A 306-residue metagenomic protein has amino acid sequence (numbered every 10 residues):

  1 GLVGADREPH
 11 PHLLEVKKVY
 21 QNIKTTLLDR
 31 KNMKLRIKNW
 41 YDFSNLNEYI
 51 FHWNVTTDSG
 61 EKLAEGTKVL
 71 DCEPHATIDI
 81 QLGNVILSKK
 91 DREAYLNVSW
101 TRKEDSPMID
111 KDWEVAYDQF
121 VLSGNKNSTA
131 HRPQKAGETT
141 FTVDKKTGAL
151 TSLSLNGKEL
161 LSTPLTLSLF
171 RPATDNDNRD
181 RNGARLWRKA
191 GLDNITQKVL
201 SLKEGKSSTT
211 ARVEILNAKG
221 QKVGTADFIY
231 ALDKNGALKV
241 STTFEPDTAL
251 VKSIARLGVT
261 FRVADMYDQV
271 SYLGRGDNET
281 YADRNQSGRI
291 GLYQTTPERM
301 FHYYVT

Functional and structural regions predicted by a protein language model:
G1-N32, R36, W40-N47, H52 (+1 more regions): Extended substrate-binding grooves/exosites of carbohydrate-active enzymes
V16, E114-N125: Short, structured interface segments
V16, I37, V98, E138 (+1 more regions): Conserved, mostly hydrophobic/aromatic
K24, D29, T56, P74-Q81 (+2 more regions): Carbohydrate-active catalytic/glycan-binding domains of CAZyme proteins, especially the secreted or lumenal ectodomains
D29, V55, L63, K126-P133: Flexible inter-domain linker/hinge segments
K34-K68, I78-L82, D91-R102: Beta-strand-rich binding/interaction modules
G83-R92, S106, F120-T306: Beta-strand/loop-rich accessory regions of lumenal/periplasmic or secreted enzymes, predominantly carbohydrate-active
S106-V115: Beta-sandwich strand segments
